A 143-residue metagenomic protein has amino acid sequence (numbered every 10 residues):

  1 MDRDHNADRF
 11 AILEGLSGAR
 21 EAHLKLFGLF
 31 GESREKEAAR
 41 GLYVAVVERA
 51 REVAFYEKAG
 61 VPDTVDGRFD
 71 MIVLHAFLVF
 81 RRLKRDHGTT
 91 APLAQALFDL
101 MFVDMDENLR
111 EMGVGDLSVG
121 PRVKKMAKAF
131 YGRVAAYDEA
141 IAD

Functional and structural regions predicted by a protein language model:
M1-A22: N-terminal amphipathic/basic-hydrophobic helices that include classical n-h-c signal peptides and signal-anchor
L16-D143: Metal- and O2-centered redox machinery and metal/ROS homeostasis
